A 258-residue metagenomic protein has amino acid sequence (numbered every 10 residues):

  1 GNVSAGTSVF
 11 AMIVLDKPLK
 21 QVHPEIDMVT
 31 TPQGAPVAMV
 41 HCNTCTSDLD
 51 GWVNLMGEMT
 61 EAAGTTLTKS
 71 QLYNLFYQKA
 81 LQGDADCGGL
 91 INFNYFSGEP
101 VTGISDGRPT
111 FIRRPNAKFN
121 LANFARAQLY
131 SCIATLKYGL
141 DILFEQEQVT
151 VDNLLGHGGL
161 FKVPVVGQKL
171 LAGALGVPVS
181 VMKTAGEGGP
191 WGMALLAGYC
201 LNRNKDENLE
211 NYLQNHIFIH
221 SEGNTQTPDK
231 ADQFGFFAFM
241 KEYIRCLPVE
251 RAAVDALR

Functional and structural regions predicted by a protein language model:
G1-L155, L160-R258: Active-site core segments that coordinate phosphate-bearing ligands/cofactors across diverse enzyme families
